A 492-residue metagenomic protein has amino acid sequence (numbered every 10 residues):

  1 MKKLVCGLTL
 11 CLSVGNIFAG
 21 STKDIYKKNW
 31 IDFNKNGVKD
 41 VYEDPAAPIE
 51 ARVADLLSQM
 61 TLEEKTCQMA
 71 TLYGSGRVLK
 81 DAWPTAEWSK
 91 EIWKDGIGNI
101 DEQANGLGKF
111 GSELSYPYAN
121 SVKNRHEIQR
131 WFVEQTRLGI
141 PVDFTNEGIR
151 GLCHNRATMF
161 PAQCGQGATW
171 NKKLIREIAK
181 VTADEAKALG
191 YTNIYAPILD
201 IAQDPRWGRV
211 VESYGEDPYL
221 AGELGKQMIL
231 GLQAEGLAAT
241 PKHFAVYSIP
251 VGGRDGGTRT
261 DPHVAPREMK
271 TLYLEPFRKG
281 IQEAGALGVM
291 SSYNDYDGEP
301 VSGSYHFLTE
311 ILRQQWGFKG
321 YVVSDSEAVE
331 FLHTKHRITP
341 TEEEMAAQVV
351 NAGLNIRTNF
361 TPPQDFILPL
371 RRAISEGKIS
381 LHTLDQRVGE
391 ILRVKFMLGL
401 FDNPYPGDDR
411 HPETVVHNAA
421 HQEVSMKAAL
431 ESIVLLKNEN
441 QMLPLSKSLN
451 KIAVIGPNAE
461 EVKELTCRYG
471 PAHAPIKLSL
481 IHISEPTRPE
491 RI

Functional and structural regions predicted by a protein language model:
M1-L4: Positively charged n-region of N-terminal signal peptides that target proteins for export
L10-C11, E490: Short, linear, compositionally biased motifs with a strong N-terminal bias
F18-S484: Glycoside hydrolase catalytic-domain context in secreted enzymes
E485-R488, I492: Positively charged, low-complexity/disordered segments
